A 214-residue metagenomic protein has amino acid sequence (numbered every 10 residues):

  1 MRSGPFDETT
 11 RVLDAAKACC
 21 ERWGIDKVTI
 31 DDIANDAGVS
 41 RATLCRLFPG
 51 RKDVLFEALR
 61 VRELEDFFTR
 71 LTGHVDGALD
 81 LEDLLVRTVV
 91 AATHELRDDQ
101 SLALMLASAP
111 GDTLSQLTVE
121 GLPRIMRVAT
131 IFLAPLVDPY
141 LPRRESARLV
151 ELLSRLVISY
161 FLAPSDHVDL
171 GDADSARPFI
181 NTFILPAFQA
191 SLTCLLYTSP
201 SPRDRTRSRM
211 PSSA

Functional and structural regions predicted by a protein language model:
M1-W23, I30-D36, D76: Basic, helix-initiating cap at the start of DNA-binding domains
R22-I25, C45-F56: HTH DNA-binding helix-turn interface
A42: Key DNA-contact positions within bacterial/archaeal DNA-binding proteins
A58, L71-D98, V150-L153: Hydrophobic alpha-helical connector segments
R60-D66: Short, basic, alpha-helical segments at the C-terminal edge of helix-turn-helix-like DNA-binding modules
H94-D98, S154-L170, I184-T193: Amphipathic C-terminal alpha-helical segment
Q100, T113-E151: Amphipathic alpha-helical packing segments from all-alpha helical-bundle domains
Y197-T206: Conserved small/polar residues in nucleotide/adenosyl-binding loops
